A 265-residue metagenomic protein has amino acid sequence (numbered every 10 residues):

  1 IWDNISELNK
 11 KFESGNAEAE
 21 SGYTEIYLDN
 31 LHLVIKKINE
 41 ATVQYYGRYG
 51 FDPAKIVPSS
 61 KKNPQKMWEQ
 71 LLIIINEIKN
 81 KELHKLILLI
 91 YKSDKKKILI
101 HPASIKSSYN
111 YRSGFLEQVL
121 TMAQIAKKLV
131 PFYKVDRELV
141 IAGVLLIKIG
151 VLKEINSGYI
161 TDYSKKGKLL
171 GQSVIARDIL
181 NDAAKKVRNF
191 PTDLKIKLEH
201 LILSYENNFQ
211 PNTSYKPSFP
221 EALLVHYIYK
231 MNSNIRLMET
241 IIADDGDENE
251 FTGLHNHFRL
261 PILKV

Functional and structural regions predicted by a protein language model:
I1: Short, basic/aromatic beta-hairpin or loop at an interaction surface
N4-D52: OB-fold single-stranded nucleic acid-binding module
G22, T42, I78, D94 (+4 more regions): Conserved NTP-handling cores and scaffolds of large molecular machines
Y46-G167: Acidic/His-rich, divalent-metal-binding segments that scaffold phosphate/diphosphate chemistry
S107-Y111, E117, K128-D245: Divalent metal-dependent catalytic cores for phosphoryl transfer on phosphate-bearing substrates
H226, G253-N256, L263-V265: N-terminal intrinsically disordered, cationic/polar leader segments that include organellar targeting peptides
D244-T252: ATP/Mg2+ or Mg2+-diphosphate-binding catalytic cores that bind nucleotide phosphates or diphosphates via glycine-rich
